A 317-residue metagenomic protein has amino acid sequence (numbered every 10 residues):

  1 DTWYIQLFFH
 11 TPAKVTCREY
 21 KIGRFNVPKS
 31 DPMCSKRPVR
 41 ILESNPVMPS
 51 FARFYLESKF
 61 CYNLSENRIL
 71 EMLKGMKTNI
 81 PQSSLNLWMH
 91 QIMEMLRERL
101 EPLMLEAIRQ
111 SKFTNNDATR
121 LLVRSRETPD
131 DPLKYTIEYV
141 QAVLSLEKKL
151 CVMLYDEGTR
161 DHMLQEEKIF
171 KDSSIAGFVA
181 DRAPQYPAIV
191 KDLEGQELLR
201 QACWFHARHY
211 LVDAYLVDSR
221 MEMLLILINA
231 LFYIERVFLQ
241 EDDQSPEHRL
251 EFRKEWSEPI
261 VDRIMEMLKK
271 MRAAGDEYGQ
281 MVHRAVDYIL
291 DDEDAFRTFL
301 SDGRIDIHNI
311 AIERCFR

Functional and structural regions predicted by a protein language model:
D1-F25: Charged, often Cys/His-bearing segments associated with DNA-binding zinc-finger transcription factors
R24-N26, D31-R317: Catalytic center-proximal scaffold of phosphoryl-transfer enzymes
